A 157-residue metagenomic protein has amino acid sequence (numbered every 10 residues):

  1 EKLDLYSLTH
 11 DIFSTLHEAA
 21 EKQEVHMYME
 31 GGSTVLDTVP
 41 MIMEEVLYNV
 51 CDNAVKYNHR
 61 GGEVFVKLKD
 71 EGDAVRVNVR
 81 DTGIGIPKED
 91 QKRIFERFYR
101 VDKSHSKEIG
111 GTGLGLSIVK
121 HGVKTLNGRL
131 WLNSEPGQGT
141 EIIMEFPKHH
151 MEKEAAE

Functional and structural regions predicted by a protein language model:
E1, G31, V35-I42: Conserved micro-motifs of the catalytic ATP-binding
E1-S14, K69: A conserved beta-strand-to-alpha-helix junction within the catalytic ATP-binding
A19-M29: Short conserved segments within the C-terminal catalytic ATPase subdomain
G61-D73: Short beta-strand/loop element within the Bergerat-fold HATPase_c
D81: Acidic ATP/Mg2+-coordinating residue in the GHKL
I86-R100, K120: Short conserved segment of the HATPase_c
